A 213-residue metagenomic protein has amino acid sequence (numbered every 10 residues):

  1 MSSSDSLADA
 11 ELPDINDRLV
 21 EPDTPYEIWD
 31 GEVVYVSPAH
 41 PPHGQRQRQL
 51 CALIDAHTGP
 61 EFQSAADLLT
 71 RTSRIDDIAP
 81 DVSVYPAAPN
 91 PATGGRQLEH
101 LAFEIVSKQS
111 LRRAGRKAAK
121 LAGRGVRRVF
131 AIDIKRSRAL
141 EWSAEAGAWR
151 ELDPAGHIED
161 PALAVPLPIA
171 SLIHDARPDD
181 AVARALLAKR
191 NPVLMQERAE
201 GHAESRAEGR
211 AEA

Functional and structural regions predicted by a protein language model:
M1-E208: Gly/Pro/Ser/Thr-rich low-complexity, intrinsically disordered segments predominantly at protein N-termini
A213: Phosphoinositide-driven peripheral membrane association surfaces in eukaryotic signaling/cytoskeletal regulators
